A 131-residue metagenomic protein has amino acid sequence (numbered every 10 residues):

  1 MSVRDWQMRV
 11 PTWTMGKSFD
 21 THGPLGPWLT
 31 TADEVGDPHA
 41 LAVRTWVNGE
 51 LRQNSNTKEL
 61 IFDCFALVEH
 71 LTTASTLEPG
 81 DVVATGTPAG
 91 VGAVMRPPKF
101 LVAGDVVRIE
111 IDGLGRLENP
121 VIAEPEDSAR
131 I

Functional and structural regions predicted by a protein language model:
S2-I131: Catalytic-pocket segment enriched in acidic/His residues
